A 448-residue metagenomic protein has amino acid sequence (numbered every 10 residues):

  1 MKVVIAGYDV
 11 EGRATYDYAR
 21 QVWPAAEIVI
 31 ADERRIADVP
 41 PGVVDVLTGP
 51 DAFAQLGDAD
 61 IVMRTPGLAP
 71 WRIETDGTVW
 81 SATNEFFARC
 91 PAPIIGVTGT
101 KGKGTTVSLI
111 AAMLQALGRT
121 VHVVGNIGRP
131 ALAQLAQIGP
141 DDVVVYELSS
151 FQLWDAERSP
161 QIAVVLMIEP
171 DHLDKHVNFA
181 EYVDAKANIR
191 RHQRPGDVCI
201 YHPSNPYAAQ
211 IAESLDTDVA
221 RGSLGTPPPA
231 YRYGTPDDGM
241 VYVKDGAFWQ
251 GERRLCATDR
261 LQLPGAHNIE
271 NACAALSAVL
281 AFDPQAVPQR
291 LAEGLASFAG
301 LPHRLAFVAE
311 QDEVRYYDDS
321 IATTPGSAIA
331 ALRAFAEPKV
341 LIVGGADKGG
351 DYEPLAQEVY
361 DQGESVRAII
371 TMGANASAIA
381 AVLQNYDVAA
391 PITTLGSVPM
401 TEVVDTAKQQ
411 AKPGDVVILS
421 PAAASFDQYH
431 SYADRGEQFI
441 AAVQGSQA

Functional and structural regions predicted by a protein language model:
K2-G96, I110, A296, R304-V308 (+1 more regions): Short, basic phosphate-binding NTP loop
K2-V3, G12, Y18, T120 (+1 more regions): Nucleotide phosphate-binding/pyrophosphate-handling subdomain across enzymes that bind or process nucleotide phosphates
I28-E33, C199-P203, K339-G344, E364-A374: Short internal beta-strands
V29-D32, T48-P50, A82-E85, H122 (+5 more regions): Beta-strand->loop->alpha-helix junctions that form or flank phosphate-binding loops in nucleotide-handling enzymes
D32-A37, P50-A52, M63-W71, L148-Q152 (+4 more regions): Short, polar loop motifs at secondary-structure junctions
A82-I127: Walker A (P-loop) phosphate-binding motif
I138-A230, C256-Q262, F426-A433: Flexible active-site lid/hinge loop adjacent to a nucleotide/diphosphate and Mg2+-phosphate binding pocket
Y352-D415: C-terminal helical cap/extension that packs against the catalytic core of soluble nucleotide-cofactor enzymes
